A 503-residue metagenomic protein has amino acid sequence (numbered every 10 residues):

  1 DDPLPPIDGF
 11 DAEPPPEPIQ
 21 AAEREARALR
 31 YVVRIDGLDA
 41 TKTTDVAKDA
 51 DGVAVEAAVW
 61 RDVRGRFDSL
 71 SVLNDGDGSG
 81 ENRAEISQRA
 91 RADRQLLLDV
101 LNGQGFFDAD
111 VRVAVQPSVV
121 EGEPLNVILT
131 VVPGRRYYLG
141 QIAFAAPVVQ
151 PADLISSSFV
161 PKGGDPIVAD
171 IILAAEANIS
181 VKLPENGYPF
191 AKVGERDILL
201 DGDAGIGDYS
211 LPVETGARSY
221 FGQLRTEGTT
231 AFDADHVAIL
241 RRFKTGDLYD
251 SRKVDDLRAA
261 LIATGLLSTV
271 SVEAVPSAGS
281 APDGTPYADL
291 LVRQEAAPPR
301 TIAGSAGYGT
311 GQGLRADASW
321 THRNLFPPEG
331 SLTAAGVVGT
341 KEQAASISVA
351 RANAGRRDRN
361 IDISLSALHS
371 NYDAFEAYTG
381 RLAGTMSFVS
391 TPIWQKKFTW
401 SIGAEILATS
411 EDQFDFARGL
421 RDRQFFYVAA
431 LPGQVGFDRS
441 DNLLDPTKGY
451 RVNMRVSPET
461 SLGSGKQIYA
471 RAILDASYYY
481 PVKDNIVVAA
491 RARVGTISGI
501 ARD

Functional and structural regions predicted by a protein language model:
D1-A278, D283-D289, Q294-P299, G313-R315: Interaction-mediating elements
D39, T245, H369-N371, T460-L462: A generic structural motif
F106-V111, A316, A377-R381, A430 (+1 more regions): Amphipathic hydrophobic-ligand
I128, G403, A489-R493: Outer-envelope exported proteins of Gram-negative bacteria
V149-L154, D250-N453: Gram-negative/organellar outer-membrane beta-barrel architecture
A288, N485-D503: Extracytoplasmic gating/loop element in the C-terminal half of outer-membrane beta-barrel translocons and assembly
L407, R455-S461, G495-I497: Short glycine-rich beta-strand segments
G465-I486: Repeat-solenoid scaffold signature
